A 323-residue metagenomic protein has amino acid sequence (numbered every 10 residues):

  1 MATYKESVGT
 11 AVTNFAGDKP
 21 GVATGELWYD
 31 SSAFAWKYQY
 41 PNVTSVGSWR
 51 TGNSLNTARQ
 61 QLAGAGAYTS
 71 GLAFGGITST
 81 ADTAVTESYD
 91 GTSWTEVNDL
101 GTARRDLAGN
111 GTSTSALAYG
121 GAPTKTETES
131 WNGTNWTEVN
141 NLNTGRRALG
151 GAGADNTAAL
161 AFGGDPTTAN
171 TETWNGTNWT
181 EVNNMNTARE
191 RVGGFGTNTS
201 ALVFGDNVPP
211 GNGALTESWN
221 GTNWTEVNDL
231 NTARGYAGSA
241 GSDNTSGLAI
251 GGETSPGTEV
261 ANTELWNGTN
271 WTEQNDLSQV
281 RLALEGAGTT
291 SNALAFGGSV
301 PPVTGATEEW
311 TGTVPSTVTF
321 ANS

Functional and structural regions predicted by a protein language model:
M1-S323: Polar, enzyme-active/binding microenvironments
